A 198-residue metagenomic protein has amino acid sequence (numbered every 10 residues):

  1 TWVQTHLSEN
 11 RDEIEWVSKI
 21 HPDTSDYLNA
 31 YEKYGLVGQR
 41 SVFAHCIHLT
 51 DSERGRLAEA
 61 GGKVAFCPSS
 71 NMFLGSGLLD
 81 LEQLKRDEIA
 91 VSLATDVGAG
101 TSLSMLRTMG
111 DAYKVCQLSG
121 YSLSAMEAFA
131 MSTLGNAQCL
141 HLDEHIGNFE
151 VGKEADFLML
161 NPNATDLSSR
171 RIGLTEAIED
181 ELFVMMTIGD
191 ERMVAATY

Functional and structural regions predicted by a protein language model:
T1-A99, Q117-S122: Active-site core of metal-dependent hydrolases
H6, E32, D96, M109 (+2 more regions): N-terminal, helix-rich and Lys/Arg-enriched segments in bacterial and organellar proteins
E15-W16, S76-G77, L103-M105, L140 (+1 more regions): Short, well-ordered secondary-structure micro-motifs
N29, S122-A128, E179-M185: Glycine-rich, flexible loop segments associated with nucleotide phosphate handling
K33-R40, E82-L167: His/Asp/Glu-enriched, well-ordered alpha-helical/loop segment that forms or immediately abuts the divalent-metal
K33-Y34, G55, F149-E150, M185 (+1 more regions): Short secondary-structure boundary/capping segments
E154-Y198: C-terminal cap of metal-dependent C-N hydrolases
